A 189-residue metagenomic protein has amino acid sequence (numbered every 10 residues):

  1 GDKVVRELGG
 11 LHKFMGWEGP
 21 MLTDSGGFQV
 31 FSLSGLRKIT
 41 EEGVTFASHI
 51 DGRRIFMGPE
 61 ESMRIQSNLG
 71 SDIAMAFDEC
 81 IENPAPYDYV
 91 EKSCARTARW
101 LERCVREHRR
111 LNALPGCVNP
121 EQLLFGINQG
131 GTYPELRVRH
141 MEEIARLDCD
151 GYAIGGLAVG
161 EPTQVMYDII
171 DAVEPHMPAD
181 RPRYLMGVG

Functional and structural regions predicted by a protein language model:
G1-C117: Non-catalytic, usually N-terminal nucleic-acid engagement modules in DNA/RNA processing proteins
A95, E107, L111-A113, N119-G189: Glycine-rich phosphate/ribose-binding loops and adjacent secondary-structure elements that form binding surfaces
